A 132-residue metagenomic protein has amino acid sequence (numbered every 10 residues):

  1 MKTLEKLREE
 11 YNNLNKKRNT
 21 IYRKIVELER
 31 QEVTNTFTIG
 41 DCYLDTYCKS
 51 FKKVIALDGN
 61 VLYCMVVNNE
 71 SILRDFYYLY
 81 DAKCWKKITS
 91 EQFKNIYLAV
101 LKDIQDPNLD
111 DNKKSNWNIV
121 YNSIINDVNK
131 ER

Functional and structural regions predicted by a protein language model:
M1-K2, E9, R30-T38, W117 (+1 more regions): Short intrinsically disordered terminal tails
M1-R18, K114: Amphipathic alpha-helical coiled-coil segments with heptad-repeat character
L4, I21, I25-L28, L101 (+2 more regions): Generic L/I/V-rich hydrophobic alpha-helical segments across diverse proteins
N13-I39: Mixed-charge, Lys/Arg-rich low-complexity intrinsically disordered regions
T38-C48: Tryptophan-anchored aromatic micro-motifs
Y47-Y78: Basic/aromatic-rich interaction segments and small domains that mediate binding to polyanionic partners
E70-R132: Intrinsically disordered, low-complexity, charged/polar segments
